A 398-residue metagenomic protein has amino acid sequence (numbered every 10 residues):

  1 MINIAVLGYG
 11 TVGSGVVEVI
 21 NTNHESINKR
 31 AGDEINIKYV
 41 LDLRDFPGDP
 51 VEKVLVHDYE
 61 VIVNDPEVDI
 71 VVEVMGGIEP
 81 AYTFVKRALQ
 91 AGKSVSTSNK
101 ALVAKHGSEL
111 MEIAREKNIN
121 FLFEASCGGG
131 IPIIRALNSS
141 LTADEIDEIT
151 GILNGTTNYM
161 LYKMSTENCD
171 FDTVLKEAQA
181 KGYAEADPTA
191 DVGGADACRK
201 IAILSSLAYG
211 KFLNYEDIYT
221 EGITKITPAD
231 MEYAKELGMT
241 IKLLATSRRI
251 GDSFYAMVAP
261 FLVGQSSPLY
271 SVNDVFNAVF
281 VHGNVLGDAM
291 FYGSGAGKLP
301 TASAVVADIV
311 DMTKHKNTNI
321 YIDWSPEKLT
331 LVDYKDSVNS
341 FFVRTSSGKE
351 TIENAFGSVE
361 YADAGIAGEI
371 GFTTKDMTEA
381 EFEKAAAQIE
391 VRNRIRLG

Functional and structural regions predicted by a protein language model:
M1-Q90: N-terminal glycine-/serine-/threonine-rich beta1-alpha1-beta2 phosphate-ribose binding loop of Rossmann-like
L7, E73-M75, S98, K105 (+1 more regions): Structural motif
A81-R87, K100-N138: Rossmann-fold NAD(P)-binding glycine/threonine-rich loop
S94-S96: A short hydrophobic/small-residue beta-strand
I133-I146, T157-C169, R199-L213, D308: Oxidoreductase and adenylate-handling cofactor-binding alpha/beta cores
T173-A278: Substrate-binding/catalytic subdomain of NAD(P)-dependent oxidoreductase enzymes
P268-V338: ATP-dependent carboxylate/acyl-activation modules
I309-G398: A conserved regulatory-domain signal marking ACT and ACT-like small-molecule sensing domains and adjacent regulatory
